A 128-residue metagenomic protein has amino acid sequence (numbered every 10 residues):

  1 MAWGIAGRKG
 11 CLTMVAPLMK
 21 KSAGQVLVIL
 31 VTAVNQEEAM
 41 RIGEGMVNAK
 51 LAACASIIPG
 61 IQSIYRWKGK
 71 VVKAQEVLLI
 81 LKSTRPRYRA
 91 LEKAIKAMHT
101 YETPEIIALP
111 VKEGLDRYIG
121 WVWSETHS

Functional and structural regions predicted by a protein language model:
A2-S128: Positively charged, small/polar-rich N-terminal and surface patches that mediate targeting and assembly and bind
